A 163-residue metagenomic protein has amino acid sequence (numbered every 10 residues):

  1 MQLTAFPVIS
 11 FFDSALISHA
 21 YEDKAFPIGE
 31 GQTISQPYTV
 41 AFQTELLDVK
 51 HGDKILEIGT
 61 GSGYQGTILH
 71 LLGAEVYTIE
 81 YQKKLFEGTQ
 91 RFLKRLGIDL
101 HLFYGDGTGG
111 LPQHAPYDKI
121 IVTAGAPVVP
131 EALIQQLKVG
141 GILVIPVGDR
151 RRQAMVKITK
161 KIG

Functional and structural regions predicted by a protein language model:
M1-A15: N-terminal auxiliary segments of SAM/dcSAM-dependent transferases
F12-D13, I34, L143-I145: Intrinsically disordered, low-complexity segments enriched in polar/charged residues with Gly/Pro, especially when
D13-I28: Short, surface-exposed glycine/acidic/tryptophan-bearing loops
A20, I34-H51: Conserved alpha-helix/loop element of class I SAM-dependent methyltransferases that forms part of the SAM/SAH-binding
D48-G163: Conserved nucleotide-cofactor-binding alpha/beta core module
